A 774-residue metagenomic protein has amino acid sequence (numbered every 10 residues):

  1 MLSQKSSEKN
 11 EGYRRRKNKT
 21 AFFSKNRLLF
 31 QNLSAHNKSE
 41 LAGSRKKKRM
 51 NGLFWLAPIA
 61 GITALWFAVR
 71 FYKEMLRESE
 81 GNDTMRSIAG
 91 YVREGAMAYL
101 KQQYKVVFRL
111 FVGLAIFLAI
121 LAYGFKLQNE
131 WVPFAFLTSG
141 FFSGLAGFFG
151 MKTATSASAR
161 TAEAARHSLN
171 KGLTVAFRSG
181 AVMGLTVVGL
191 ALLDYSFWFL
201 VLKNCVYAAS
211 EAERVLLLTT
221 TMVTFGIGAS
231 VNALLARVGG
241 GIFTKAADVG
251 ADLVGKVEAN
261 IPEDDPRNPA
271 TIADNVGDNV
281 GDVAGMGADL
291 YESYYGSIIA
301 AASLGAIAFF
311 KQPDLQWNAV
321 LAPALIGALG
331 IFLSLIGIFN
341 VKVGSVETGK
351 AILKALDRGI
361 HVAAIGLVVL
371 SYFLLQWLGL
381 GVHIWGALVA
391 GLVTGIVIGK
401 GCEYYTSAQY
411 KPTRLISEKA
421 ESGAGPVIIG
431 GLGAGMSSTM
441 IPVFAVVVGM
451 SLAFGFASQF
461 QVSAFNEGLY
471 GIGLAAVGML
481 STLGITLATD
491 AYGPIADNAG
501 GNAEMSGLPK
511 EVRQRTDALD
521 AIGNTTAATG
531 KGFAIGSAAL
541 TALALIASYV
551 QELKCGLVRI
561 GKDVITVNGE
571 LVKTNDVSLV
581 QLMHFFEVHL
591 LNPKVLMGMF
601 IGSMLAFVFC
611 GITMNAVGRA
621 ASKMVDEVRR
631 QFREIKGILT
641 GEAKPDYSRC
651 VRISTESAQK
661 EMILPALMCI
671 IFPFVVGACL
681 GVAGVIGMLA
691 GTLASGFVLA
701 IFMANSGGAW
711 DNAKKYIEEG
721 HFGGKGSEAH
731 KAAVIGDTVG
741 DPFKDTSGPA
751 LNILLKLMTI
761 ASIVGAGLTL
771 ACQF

Functional and structural regions predicted by a protein language model:
L2-Q31: Cationic, amphipathic, low-complexity segments that mediate targeting or membrane/lipid association
L2-S3, E40, I261, N268: Intrinsic-disorder/low-complexity coil detector
K5-E8, N37, L487: Exposed, low-complexity/repetitive linear segments and helix-based recognition motifs, biased toward charged/polar
N10-Y13, A42, Y291: Intrinsically disordered, low-complexity regions of eukaryotic proteins
Y13-R15, N26, S44-K48, L755: Short, intrinsically disordered low-complexity segments
R16-K17, Q31, K38, S537-L540: Generic signature of intrinsically disordered, low-complexity, basic-rich segments and short cationic peptides
F22-L41, K46: Short, positively charged and aromatic/hydrophobic N-terminal segments
K46-F774: Hydrophobic packing and interface segments
